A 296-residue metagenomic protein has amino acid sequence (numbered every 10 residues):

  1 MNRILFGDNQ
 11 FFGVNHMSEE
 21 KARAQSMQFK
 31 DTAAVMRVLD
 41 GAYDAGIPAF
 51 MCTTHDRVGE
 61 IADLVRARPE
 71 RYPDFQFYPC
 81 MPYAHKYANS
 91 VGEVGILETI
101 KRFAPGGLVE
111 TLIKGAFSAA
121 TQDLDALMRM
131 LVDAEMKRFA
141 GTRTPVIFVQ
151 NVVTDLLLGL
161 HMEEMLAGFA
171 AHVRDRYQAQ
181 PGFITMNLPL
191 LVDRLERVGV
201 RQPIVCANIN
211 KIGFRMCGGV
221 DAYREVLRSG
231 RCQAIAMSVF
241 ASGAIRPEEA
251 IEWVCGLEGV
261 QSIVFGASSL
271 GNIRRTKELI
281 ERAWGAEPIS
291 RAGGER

Functional and structural regions predicted by a protein language model:
M1-R3, A62-R71, M130-R143, V192-E196: Short amphipathic alpha-helices and their capping/turn segments at secondary-structure boundaries
M1-S26, N89-A120: N-terminal small/glycine-rich loop or linker at the start of catalytic domains across soluble metabolic enzymes
M1-Y72, W253: N-terminal binding-site loop/beta-alpha segment at the start of enzyme catalytic domains that lines or forms
H16-A33, T111-L131, G159, F240-I245: Active-site mouth loops of central-metabolism enzymes
M27-V38, H55-L64, L124-E135, H161-A170 (+2 more regions): Well-ordered, non-membrane alpha-helical segments in soluble/globular domains
F75-A88: A short, structured active-site edge motif that brings together acidic residues
H85, M136, G141-P145, V152-R296: Beta/alpha (TIM)-barrel catalytic core signal, keyed to glycine-rich beta->alpha loops juxtaposed to Asp/Glu that bind
L97-T154: Active-site gating/metal-coordination segments in enzymes
